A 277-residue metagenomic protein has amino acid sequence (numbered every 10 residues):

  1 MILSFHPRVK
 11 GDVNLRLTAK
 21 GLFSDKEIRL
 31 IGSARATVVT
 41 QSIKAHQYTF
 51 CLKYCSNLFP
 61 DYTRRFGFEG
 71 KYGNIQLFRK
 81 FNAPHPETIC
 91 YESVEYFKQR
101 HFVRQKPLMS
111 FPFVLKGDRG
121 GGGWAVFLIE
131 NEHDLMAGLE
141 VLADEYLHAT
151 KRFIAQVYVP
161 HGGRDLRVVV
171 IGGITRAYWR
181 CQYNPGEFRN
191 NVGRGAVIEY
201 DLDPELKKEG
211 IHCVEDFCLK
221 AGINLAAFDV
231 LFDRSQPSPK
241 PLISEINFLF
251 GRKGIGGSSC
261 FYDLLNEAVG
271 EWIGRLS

Functional and structural regions predicted by a protein language model:
I2-V103: Conserved N-proximal alpha/beta basic substrate-recognition cap immediately N-terminal to, or forming the N-lobe
D12, F68-F153, K208, S277: Active-site nucleotide/adenylate-binding loops and adjacent lid/helix of ATP-dependent enzymes
S42-A45, R64-R65, C181-N184, L231-Q236: Short glycine-enriched loops at secondary-structure junctions
G67-G73, F188, I255-S258: Short, charged, surface-exposed secondary-structure boundary motifs
F113, R176-A177, A226, L242-E245: Protein kinase-like catalytic core scaffold
F127-L219: Phosphate-binding site of ATP-dependent enzymes
R167, D229-L231: Short, surface-exposed charged micro-motifs
L219, I223, F232-S277: C-terminal active-site "lid" helix and adjoining low-complexity regulatory extension at the edge of ATP-using catalytic
